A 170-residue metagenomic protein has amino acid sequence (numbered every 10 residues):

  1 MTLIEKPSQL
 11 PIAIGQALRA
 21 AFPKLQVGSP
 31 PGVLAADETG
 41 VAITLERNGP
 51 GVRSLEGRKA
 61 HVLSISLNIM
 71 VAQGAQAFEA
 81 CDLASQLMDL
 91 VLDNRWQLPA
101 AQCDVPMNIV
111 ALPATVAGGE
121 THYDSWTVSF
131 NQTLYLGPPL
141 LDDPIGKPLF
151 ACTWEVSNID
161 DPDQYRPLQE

Functional and structural regions predicted by a protein language model:
M1-S29, V33, G49-E170: Charged, amphipathic alpha-helical segments and their flanking helix caps
D37-N48: A short, hydrophobic beta-strand-centered structural micro-motif
